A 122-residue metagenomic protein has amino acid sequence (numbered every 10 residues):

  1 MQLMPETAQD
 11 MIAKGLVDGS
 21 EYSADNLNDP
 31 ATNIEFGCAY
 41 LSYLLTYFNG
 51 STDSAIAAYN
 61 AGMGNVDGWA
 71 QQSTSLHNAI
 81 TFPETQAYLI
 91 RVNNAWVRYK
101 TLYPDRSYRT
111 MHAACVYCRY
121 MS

Functional and structural regions predicted by a protein language model:
E6-S122: Non-catalytic cell-wall polysaccharide-engagement segments
